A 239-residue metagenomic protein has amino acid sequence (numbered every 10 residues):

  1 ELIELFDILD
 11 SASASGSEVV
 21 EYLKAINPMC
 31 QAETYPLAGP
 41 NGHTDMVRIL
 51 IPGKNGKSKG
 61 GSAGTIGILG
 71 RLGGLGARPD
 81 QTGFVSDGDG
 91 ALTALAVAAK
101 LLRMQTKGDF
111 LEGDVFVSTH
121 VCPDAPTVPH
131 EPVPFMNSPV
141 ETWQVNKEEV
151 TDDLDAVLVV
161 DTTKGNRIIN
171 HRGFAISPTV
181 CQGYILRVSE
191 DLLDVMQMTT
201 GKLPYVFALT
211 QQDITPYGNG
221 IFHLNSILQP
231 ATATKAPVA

Functional and structural regions predicted by a protein language model:
I3-R78: Soluble metallo-hydrolase cores and metallopeptidase-like ectodomains found primarily in the secretory/periplasmic
K24, P132-C181: C-terminal domain-closing interface element
C30-T34, K107-G113, K202-T215: Flexible, glycine/charged-enriched surface loops at secondary-structure junctions
P40-G42, N55-S62, V85-D87, K107-L111 (+2 more regions): Solvent-exposed alpha-helices and their adjacent loops that cap or buttress functional pockets in soluble metabolic
I68, R78-T119: Alpha-helical metal-binding/catalytic segments enriched in His/Glu/Asp
G76-A77, P123-H130, G165-I169: Short, well-ordered, mixed-charge alpha-helical segments that flank or form enzyme active sites
E112-V145: A structural-propensity feature for long, helix-poor, extended segments
T162-A239: Active-site-adjacent substrate-binding region of metalloamidase/peptidase-like peptide-processing proteins
